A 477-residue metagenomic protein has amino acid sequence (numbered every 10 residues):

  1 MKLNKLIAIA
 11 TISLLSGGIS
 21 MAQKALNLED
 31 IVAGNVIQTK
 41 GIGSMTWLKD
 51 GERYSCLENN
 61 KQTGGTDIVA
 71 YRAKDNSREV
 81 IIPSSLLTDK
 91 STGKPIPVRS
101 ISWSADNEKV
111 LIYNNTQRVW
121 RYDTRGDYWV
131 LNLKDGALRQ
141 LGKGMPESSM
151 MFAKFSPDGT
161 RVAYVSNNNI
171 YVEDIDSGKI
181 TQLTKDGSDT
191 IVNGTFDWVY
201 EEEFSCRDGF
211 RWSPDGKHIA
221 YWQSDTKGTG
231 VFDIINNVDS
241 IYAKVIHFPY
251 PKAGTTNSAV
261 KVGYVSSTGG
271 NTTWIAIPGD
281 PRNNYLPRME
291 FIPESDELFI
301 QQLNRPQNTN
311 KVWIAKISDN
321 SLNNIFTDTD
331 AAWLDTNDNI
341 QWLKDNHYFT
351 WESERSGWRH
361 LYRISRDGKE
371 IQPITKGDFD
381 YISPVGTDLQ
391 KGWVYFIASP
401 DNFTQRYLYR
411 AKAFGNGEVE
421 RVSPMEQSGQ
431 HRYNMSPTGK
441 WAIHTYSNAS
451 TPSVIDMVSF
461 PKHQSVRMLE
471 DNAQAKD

Functional and structural regions predicted by a protein language model:
M1, I19-S20: Glycine-centered signal
M1-A8: Bacterial N-terminal signal peptides that target proteins for export
A8-G17: Bacterial N-terminal signal peptides
A22-W441, S447-T451, A475: Beta-propeller folds
F460-H463: Short loop/turn segments immediately following beta-strands, especially the blade-tip and inter-blade linker loops
R467-D477: N-terminal cap/lid segment of alpha/beta-hydrolase-fold proteins
